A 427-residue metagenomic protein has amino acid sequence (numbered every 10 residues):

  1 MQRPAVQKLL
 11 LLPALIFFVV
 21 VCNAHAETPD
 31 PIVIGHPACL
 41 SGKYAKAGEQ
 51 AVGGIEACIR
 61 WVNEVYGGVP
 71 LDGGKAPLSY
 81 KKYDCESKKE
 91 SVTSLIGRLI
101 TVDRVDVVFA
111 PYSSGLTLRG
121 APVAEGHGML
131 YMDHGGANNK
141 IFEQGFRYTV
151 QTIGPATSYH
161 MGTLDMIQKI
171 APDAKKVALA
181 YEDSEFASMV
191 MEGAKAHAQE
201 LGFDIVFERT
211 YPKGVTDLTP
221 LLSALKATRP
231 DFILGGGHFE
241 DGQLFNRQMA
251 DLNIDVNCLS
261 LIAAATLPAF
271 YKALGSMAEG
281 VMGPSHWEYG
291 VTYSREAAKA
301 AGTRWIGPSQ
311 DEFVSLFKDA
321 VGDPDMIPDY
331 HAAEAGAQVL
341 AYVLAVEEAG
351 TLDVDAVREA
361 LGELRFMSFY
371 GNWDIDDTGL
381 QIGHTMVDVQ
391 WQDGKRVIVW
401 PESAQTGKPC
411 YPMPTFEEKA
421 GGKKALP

Functional and structural regions predicted by a protein language model:
M1-V33, I100, A420-P427: Short, low-complexity disordered leader/linker segments with a strong preference for bacterial N-terminal type II
H25-H36, V69-P77, Q168-K175: Immediate post-signal peptide segment of exported/extracytoplasmic ligand-binding proteins
I32-C58, Y83-K89, Y112-S113, A180-S188 (+1 more regions): Extracytoplasmic "Venus flytrap"
V33, K46-G53, V65-E143, T152 (+1 more regions): Beta-alpha junction/loop-to-helix N-cap segments that form part of ligand/metal-binding clefts
G53, V105-E208, N257-T292: Extracytoplasmic ligand/sensor domains, especially the bilobed periplasmic-binding protein
S114-E125, P230-L252, Q338-A341: Hydrophobic alpha-helical
M249-G336, I398-T406, P414-L426: Extracellular/periplasmic periplasmic-binding protein-like sensory domains
F317-A333, A341-W400, Q405, L426: Segments of small-molecule ligand-sensing domains
